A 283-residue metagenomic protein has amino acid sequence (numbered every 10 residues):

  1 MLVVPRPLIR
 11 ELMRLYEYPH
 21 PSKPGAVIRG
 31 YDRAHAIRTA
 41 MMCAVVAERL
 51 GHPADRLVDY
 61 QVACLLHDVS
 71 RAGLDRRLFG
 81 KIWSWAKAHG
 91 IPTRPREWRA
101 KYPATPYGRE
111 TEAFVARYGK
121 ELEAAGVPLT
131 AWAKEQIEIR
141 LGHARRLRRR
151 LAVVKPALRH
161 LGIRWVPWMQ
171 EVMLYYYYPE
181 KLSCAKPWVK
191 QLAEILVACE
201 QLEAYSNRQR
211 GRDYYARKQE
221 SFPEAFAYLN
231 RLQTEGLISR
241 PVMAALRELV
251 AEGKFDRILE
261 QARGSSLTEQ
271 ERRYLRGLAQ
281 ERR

Functional and structural regions predicted by a protein language model:
L2-R283: Histidine- and acidic-residue-rich, metal-dependent catalytic cores
